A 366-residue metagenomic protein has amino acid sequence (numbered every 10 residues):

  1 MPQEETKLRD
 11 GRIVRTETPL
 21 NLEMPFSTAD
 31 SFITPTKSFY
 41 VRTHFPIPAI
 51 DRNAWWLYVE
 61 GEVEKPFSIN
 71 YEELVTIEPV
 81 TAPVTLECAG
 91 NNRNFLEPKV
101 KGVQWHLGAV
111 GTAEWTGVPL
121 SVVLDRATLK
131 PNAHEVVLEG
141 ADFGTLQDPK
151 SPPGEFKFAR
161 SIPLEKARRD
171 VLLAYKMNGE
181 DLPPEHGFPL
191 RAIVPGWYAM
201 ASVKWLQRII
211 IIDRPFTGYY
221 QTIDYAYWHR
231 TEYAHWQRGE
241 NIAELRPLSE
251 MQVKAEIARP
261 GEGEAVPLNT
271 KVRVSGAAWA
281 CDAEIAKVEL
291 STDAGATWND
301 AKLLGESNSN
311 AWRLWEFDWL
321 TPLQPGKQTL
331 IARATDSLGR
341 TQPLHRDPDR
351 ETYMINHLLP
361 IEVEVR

Functional and structural regions predicted by a protein language model:
P2-R366: Structured, non-membrane catalytic/scaffold regions adjacent to prosthetic-group chemistry
